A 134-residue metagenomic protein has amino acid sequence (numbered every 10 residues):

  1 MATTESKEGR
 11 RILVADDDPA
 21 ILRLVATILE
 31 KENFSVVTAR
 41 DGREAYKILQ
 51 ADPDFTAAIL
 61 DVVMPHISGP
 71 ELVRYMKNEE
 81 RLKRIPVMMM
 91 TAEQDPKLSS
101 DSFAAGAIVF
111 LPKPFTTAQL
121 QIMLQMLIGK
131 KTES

Functional and structural regions predicted by a protein language model:
M1-L13, A118-S134: Non-catalytic signal-transmission and effector/linker regions of two-component phosphorelay proteins
R23-K31: Charged docking surfaces used in two-component/phosphorelay signaling
T38-A57: Acidic, metal-coordinating helix/loop segments flanking the phosphotransfer/catalytic sites of two-component signaling
M64: Receiver (REC) domain active-site loop signature in two-component systems and cognate sites in sensor histidine kinases
I108: Short, glycine/charged-rich "phosphate-handling" switch motifs in NTP-dependent and phosphotransfer domains
K113: A Lys-centered signature of the CheY-like receiver
